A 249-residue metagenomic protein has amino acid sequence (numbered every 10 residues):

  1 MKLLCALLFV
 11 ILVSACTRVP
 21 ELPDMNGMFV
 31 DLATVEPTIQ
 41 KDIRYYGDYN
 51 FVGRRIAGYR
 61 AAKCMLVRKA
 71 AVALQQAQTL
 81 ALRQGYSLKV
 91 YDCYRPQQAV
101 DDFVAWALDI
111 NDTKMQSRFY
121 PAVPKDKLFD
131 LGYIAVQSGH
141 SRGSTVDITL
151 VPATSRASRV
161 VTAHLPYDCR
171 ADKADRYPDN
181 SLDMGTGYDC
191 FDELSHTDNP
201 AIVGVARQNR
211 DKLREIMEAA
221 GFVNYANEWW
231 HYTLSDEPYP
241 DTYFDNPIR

Functional and structural regions predicted by a protein language model:
M1-K2: N-terminal hydrophobic targeting signals that begin at the initiator methionine
C5-S14: Bacterial N-terminal signal peptides
C16-C93, Q97-A226, E237-R249: Extracytoplasmic cell-surface/polysaccharide-interacting catalytic and binding patches
Y232: Conserved metal-phosphate-binding beta-hairpin within the catalytic cores of diverse ATP-dependent phosphoryl-transfer
